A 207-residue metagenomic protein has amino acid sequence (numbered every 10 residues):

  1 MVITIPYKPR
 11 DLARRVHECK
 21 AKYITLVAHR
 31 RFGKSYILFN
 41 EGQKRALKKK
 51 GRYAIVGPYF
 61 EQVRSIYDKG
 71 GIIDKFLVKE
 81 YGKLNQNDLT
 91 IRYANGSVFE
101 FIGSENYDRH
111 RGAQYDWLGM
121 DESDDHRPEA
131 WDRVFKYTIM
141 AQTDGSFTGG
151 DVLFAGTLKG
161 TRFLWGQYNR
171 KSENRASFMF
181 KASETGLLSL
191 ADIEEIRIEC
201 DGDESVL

Functional and structural regions predicted by a protein language model:
M1-L207: Phosphate/NTP-binding elements of NTP-utilizing enzymes
